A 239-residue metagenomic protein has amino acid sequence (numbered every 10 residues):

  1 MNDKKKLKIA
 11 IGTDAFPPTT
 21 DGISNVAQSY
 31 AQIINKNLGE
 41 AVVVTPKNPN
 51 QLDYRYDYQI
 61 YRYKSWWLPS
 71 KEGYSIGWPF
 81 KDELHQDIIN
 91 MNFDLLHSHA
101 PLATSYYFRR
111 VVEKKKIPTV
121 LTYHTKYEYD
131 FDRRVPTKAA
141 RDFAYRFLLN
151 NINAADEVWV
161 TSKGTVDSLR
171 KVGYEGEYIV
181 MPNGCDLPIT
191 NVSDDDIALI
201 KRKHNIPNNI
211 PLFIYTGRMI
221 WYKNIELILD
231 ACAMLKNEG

Functional and structural regions predicted by a protein language model:
M1-K64, I88-I89: N-terminal subdomain of nucleotide-sugar transferases
A27, I34, F213, I228-L229: A structural motif in glycosyltransferase catalytic domains
K47, G164, G184: Carbohydrate-associated surface elements
L95-E128: An aromatic- and histidine-rich active-site surface loop
P118-V120, E128-N150, D196: Nucleotide-sugar donor phosphate/pyrophosphate-binding loop at the beta->alpha transition of glycosyltransferases
P182-N191: Short beta-strand->alpha-helix junction loop in the catalytic core of nucleotide-activated group-transfer enzymes
N191-I206: A short helix/loop element that forms part of the nucleotide-sugar donor recognition site in Leloir-type
P207-K223, L229-C232: Conserved donor-binding/catalytic core segment of Leloir-type glycosyltransferases
